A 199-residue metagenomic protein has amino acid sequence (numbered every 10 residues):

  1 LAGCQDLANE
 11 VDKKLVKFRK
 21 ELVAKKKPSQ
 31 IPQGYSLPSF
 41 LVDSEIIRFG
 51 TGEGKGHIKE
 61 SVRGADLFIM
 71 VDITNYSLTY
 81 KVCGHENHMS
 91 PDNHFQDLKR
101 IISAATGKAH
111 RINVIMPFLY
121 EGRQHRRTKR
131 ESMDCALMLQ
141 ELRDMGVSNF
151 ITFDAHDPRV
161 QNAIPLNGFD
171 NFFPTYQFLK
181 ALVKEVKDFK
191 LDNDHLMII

Functional and structural regions predicted by a protein language model:
L1-I199: PRPP-associated nucleotide enzymes
